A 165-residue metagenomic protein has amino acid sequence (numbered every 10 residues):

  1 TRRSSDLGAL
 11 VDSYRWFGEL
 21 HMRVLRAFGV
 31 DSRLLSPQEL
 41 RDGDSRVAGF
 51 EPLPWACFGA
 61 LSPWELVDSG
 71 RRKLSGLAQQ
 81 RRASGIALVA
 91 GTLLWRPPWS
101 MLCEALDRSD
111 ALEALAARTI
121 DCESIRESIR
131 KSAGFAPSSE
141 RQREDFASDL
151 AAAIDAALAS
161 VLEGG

Functional and structural regions predicted by a protein language model:
T1-S4: Short, small-residue-biased leader/transition segments that mark boundaries at the very start of proteins
D6-D12, P137-E140: Flexible, glycine/proline-enriched loop segments at strand-loop-helix junctions that form or flank small-ligand binding
G8-L20, V24: A short mixed-secondary-structure module that forms the rim of ligand-binding clefts
A9, S13, F58-G59, G85: Alpha-helix N-cap/loop-to-helix boundary motif
L20-F50, Q80-G165: Long, positively charged amphipathic alpha-helical accessory segments at protein N-termini or as interdomain linkers
P54-Q80: Aromatic/basic-lined ligand-recognition segments that form π-stacking hydrophobic pockets flanked by Lys/Arg to engage
